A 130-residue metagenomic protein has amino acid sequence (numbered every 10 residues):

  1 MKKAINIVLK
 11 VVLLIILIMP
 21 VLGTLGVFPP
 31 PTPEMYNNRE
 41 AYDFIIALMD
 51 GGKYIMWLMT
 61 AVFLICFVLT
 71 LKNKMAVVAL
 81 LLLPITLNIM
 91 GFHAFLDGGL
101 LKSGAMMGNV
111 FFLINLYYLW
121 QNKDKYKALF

Functional and structural regions predicted by a protein language model:
M1-P29, L71-F130: Extended, low-polarity transmembrane helix blocks
I16-D50: Hydrophobic transmembrane helix segments
Y36, Y42, Y54, Y117-W120 (+1 more regions): Sequence-level detector for tyrosine residue identity
I45-A61: Interfacial helix-start motif at the membrane-water boundary
K53-I55, C66, K102: Residue-level detector of functional hotspots within protein domains
W57-F63, A76-A79: Amphipathic alpha-helical interface surfaces
V62-T70: Generic transmembrane alpha-helix motif of multi-pass integral membrane proteins
